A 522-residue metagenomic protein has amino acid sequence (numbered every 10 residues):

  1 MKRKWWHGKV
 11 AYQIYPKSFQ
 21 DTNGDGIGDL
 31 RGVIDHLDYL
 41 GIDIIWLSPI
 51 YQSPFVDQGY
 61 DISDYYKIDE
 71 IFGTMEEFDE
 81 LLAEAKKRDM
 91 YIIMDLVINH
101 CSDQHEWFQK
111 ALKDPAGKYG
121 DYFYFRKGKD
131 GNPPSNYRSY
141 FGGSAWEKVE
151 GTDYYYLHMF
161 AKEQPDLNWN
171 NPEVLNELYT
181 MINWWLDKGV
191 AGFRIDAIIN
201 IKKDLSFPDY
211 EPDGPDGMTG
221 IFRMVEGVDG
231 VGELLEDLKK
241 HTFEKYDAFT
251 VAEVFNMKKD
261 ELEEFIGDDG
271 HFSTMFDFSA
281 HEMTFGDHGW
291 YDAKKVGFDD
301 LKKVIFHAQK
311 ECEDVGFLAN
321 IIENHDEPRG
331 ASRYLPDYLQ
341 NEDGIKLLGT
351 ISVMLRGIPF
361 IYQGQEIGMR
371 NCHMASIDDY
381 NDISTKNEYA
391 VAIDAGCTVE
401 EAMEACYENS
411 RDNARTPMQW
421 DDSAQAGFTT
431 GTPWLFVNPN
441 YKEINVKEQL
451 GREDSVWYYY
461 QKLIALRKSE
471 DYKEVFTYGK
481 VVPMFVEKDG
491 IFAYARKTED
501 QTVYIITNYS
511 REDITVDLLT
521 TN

Functional and structural regions predicted by a protein language model:
K2-N183, D187, N200-D260, G267 (+1 more regions): Acidic/aromatic-lined carbohydrate-recognition and catalytic surfaces of CAZymes acting on diverse glycans
K4-H7, Y210-P215, G220-R223, E233-K245 (+9 more regions): Loop/helix patches that line or flank the sugar-binding groove of alpha-linked glycan CAZymes
Q20-I34, Y291, L335-Q340, F428-W434: Short, polar loop/linker segments at the starts of domains and inter-domain junctions
I45, F193-I195: Hydrophobic residues within beta-strands of alpha/beta enzymes
I92, F193, Y362-Q363, I505: Residue-level marker for buried hydrophobic side chains located in beta-strands that build the well-ordered beta-sheet
D513-N522: Beta-strand-rich binding/interaction modules
